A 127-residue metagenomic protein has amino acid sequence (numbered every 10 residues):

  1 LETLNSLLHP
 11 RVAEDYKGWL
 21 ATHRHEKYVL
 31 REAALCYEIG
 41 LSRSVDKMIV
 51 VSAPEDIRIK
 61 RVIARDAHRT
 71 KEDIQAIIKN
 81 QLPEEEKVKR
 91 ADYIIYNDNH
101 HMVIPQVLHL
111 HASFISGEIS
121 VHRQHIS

Functional and structural regions predicted by a protein language model:
L1-Y28: ATP-dependent small-molecule kinase phosphotransfer cores that center on conserved nucleotide phosphate-binding segments
N5, V62, V107: Short, flexible helix/strand-to-coil boundary loops that buttress conserved ligand/catalytic motifs in alpha/beta
V12, R24, R43-S44, R65-S116 (+1 more regions): Small-molecule kinase domains that catalyze NTP-dependent phosphoryl transfer to phosphate-bearing small molecules
G18-L20, Y37-G40, P83-E85: Short, flexible, glycine/charge-rich loop motifs used to bind or transfer phosphoryl groups or to couple energy/partner
Y28-E38: Switch II (G3) loop of P-loop NTPases
L30, S42-R65: Conserved phosphate-donor/acceptor-positioning beta-strand/loop module used by diverse small-molecule
A33-A34, S52-A53, D98: Glycine-rich, N-terminal phosphate-binding loop of Rossmann-like dinucleotide-binding domains
E38-I39, I57, V103: Short glycine-rich, flexible loops that bind phosphorylated cofactors or substrates
